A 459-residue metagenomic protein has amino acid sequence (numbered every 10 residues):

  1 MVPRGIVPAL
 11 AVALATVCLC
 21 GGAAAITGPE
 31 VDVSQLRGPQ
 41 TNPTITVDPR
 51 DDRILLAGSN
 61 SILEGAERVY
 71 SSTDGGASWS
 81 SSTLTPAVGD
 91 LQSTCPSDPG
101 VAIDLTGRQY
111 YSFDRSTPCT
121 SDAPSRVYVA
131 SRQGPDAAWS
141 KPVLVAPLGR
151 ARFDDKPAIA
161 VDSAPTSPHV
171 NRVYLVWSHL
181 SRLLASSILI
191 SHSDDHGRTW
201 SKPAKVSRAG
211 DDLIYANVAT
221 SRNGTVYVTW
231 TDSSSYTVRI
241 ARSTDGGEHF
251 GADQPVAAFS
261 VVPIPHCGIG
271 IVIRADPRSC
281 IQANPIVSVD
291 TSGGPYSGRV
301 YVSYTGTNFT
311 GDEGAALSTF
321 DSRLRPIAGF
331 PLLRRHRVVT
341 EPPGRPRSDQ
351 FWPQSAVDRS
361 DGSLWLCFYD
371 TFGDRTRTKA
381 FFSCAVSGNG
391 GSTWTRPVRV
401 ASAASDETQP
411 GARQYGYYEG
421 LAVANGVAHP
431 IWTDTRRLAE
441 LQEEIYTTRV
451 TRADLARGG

Functional and structural regions predicted by a protein language model:
M1-L10: Bacterial N-terminal signal peptides that target proteins for export
A9-C20: Bacterial N-terminal signal peptides
A25-G459: Extracellular, repeat-based ectodomains that mediate carbohydrate processing or recognition
